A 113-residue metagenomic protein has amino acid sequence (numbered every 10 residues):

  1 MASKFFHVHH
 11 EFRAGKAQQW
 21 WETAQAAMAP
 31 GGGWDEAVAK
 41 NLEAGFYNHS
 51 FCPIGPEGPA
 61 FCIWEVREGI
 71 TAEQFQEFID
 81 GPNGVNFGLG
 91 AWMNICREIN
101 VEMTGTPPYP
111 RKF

Functional and structural regions predicted by a protein language model:
M1-P59, E65-E77, C96-F113: Short S/T/G/P-rich N-terminal loop/turn motif that feeds into the first structured element of a domain
I79-G90: A common structural junction motif
